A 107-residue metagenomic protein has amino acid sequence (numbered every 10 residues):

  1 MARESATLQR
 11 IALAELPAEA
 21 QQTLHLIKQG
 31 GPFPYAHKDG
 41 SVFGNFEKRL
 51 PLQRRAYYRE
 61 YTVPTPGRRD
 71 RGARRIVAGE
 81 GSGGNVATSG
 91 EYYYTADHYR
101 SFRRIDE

Functional and structural regions predicted by a protein language model:
A2-P51: N-terminal secretory signal peptides
P32-E107: Functional cores of ribonucleases/endoribonucleases
